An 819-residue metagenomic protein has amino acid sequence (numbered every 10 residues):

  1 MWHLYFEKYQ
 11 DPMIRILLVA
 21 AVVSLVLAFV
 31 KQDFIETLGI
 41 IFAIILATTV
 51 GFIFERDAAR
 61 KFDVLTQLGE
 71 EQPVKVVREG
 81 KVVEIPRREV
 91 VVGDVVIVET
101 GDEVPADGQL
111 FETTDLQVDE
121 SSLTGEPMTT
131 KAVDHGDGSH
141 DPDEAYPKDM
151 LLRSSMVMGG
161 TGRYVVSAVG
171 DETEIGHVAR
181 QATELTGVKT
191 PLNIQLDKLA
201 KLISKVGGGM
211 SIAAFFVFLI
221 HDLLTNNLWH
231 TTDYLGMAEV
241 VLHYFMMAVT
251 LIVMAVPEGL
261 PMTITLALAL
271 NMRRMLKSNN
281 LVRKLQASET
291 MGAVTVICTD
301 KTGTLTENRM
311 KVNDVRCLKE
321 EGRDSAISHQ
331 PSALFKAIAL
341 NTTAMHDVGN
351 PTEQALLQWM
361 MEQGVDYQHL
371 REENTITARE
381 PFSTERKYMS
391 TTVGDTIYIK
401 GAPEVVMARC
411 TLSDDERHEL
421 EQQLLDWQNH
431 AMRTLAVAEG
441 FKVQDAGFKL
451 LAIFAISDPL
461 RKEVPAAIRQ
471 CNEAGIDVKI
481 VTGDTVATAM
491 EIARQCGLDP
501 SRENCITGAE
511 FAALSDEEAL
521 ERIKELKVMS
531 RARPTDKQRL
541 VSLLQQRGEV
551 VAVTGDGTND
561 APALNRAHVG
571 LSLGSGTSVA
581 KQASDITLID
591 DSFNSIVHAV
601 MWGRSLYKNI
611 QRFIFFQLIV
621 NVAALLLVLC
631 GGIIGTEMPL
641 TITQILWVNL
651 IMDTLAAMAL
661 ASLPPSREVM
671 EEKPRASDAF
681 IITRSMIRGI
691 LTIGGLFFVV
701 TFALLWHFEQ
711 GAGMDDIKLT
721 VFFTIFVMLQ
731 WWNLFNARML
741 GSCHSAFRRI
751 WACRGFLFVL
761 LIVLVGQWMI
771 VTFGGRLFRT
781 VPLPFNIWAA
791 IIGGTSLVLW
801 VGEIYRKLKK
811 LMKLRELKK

Functional and structural regions predicted by a protein language model:
M1-P674, I681-I682, G695, F723 (+1 more regions): Conserved cytosolic headpiece of P-type ATPases
T391, G635-N649, M686-M728, L734-F735: Substrate-binding/catalytic subdomain of NAD(P)-dependent oxidoreductase enzymes
